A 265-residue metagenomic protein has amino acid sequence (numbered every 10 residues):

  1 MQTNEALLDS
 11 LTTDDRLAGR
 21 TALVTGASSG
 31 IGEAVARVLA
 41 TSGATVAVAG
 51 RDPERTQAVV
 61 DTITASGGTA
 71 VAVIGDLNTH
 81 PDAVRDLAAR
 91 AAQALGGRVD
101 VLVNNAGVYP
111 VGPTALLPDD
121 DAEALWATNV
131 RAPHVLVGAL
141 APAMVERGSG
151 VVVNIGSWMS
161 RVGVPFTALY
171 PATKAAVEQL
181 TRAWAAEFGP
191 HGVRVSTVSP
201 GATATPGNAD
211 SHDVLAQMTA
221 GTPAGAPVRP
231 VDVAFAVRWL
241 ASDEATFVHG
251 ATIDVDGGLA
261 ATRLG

Functional and structural regions predicted by a protein language model:
Q2-T12, V162, R238, H249-G265: Short C-terminal tail/terminal secondary-structure segment of NAD(P)H-dependent dehydrogenase/reductase domains
T21, S28-S29, D52: Conserved glycine-rich cofactor-binding loop
T79, R85, Y109-E123, E146 (+3 more regions): Conserved mid-core segment of classical short-chain dehydrogenase/reductases
V108, A115-H134, S149, V153 (+3 more regions): Catalytic Tyr-X3-Lys loop
V137, T173, T181: Active-site helix of classical SDR
P142, A186-E187, T246: Alpha-helical segment proximal to the catalytic Tyr-Lys
S157: Residue(s) in the substrate-gating loop at a strand-loop-helix junction that position the organic substrate next
G189, R194, V248-G250: Short, small/polar-rich loop/turn modules that mediate ligand/substrate recognition or access, typified
